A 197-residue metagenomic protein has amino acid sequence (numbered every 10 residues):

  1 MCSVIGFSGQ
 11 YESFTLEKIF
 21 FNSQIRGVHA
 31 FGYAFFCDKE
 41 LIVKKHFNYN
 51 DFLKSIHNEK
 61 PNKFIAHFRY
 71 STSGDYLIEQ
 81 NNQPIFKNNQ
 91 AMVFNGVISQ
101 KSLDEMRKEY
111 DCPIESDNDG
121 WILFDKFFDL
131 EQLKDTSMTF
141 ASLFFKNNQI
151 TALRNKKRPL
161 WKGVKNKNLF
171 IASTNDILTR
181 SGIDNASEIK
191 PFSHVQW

Functional and structural regions predicted by a protein language model:
M1-W197: Conserved short alpha-helical segments that host acidic/polar catalytic motifs at enzyme active sites
